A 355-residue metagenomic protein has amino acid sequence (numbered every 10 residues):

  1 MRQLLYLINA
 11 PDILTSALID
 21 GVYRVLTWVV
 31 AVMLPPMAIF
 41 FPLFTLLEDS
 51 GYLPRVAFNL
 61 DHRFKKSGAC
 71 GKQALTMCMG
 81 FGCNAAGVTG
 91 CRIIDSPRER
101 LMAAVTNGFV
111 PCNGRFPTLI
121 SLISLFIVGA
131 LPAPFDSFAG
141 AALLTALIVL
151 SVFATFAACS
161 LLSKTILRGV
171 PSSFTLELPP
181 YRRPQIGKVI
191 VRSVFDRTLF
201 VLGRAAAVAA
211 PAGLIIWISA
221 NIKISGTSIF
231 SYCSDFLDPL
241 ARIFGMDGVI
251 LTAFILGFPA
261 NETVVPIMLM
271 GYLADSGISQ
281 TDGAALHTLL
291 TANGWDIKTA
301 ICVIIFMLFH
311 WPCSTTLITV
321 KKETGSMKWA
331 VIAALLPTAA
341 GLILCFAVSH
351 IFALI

Functional and structural regions predicted by a protein language model:
M1, L47-K66, G90-N107, V128 (+2 more regions): Juxtamembrane helix-loop transition segments at the membrane interface in multi-pass membrane proteins
M1-L46, G140-F254, V331-I355: Selected transmembrane alpha-helices and immediately adjacent juxtamembrane segments of polytopic inner-membrane
M1-V25, S67, G87-A103, L214-T338: Extended, low-charge hydrophobic alpha-helical regions
L4-L7, P54-A85, R168-R192, Y272-A285: Juxtamembrane inter-helical linkers in multi-pass membrane proteins
L26-L53, L60-V88, A209, P239-L273: Hydrophobic alpha-helical transmembrane segments of multi-pass integral membrane proteins, predominantly secondary
P35, L53-V56, C70, E99-M102 (+3 more regions): Membrane-water interface of transmembrane alpha-helices in multipass transporters/channels
F81-G87, T106-S124, A142-T155, P259-V265 (+2 more regions): Membrane-embedded alpha-helical segments of transport systems, primarily multispan ion/solute transporters
P117-A142, T315-S326, A347-I355: Transmembrane helix-loop junctions at the membrane interface of multipass transporters and ion channels
